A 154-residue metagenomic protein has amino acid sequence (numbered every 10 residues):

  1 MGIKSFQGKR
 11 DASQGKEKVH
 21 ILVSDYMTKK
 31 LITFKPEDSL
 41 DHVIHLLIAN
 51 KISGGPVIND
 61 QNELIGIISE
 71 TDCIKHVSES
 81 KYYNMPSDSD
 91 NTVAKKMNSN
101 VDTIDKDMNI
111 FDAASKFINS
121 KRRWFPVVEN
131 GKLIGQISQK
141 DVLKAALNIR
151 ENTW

Functional and structural regions predicted by a protein language model:
M1-W154: Tandem CBS (Cystathionine beta-synthase) repeat/Bateman regulatory domains
